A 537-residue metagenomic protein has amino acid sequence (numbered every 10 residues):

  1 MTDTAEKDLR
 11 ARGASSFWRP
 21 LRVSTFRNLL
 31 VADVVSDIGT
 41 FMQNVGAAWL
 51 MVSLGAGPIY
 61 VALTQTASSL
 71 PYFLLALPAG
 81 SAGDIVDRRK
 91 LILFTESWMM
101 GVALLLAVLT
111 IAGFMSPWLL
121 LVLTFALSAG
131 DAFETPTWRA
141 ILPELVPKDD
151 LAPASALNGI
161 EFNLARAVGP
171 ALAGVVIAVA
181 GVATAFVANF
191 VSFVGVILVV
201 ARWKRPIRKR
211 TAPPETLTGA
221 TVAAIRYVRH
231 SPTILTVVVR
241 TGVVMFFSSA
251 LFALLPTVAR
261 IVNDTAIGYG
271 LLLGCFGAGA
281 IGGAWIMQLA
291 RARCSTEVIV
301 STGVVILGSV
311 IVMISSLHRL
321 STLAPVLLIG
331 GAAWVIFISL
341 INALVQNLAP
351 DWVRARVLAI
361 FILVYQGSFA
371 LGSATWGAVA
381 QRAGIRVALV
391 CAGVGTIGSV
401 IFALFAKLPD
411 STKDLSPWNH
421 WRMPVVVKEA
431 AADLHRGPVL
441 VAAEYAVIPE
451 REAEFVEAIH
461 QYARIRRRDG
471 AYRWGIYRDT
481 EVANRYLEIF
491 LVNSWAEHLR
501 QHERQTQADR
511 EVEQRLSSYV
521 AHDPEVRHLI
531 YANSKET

Functional and structural regions predicted by a protein language model:
M1-R19, A406-V441, A446, A453-E457 (+3 more regions): Intrinsic disorder in cytosolic terminal tails and internal cytosolic loops of multi-pass membrane transporters
T4, L74-P78, L91, L105 (+4 more regions): C-terminal transmembrane bundle of multi-pass solute transporters/carriers
A11-L70, R226-G274: Helix-loop boundary and gating motifs at the non-cytosolic
R22, S53-L54, D84-I85, G113 (+7 more regions): Membrane-helix boundary and inter-helical linker elements of multi-pass secondary transporters
T25-V45, Q65-G83, D87-V102, L119-A178 (+8 more regions): Substrate-agnostic recognition of the 12-TM MFS/MFS-like secondary transporter fold
V45-G55, L106-A112, V168-A188, T257 (+2 more regions): Transmembrane alpha-helix termini and helix-breaking/packing motifs in multi-pass membrane transporters
A140, E144, F186-T216, R293 (+1 more regions): Helix-loop junctions on the cytosolic side of multi-pass membrane transporters, especially the intracellular loop
S411-T412, R464-R473, L491-R527: An amphipathic, aromatic/His-enriched active-site/gating alpha helix that lines ligand/cofactor pockets
